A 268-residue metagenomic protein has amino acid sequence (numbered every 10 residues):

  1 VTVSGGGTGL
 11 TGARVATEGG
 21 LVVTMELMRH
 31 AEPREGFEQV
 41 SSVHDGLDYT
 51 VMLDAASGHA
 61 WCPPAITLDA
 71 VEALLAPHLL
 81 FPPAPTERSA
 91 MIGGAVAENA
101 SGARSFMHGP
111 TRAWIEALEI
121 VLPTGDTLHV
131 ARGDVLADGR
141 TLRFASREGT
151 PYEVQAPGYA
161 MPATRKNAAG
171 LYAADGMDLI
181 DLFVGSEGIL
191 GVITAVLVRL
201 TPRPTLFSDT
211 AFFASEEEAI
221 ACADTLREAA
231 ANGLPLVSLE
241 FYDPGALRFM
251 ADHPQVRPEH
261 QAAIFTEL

Functional and structural regions predicted by a protein language model:
S4-T8: Glycine-rich beta-strand-to-loop/alpha-helix junction loops that act as flexible
T11-A16, G109, H253-P258: Short glycine-biased active-site loop of nucleotidyltransferases that positions the nucleotide triphosphate and helps
A13-M28: Glycine-rich loop at the start of a catalytic domain that most often binds anionic cofactors/ligands
E26, H44-G46, I189-L197, F241-Q255: Short amphipathic beta-strand starts and helix->beta connectors
H30-V43, Y49-L53, P64-D224, E228: FAD-binding subdomain of flavoenzyme oxidoreductases
A60-W61, S208-F212, A262-L268: Short cationic amphipathic helices and targeting signals
L234-L268: Terminal amphipathic helices with adjacent charged low-complexity linkers/tails
